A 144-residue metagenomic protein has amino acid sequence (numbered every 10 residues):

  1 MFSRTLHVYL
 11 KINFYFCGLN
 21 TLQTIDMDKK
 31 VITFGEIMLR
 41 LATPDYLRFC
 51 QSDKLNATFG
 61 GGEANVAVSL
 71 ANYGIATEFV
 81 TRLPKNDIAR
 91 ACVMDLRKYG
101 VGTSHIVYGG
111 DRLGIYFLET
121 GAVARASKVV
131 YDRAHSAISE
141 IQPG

Functional and structural regions predicted by a protein language model:
T5, T21-T24: Ala/Thr-enriched low-complexity intrinsically disordered regions
I25-G102, A124, S136-P143: Glycine-rich phosphate/adenosyl-contacting loop at the front of the ribokinase-like
P84, S104-L113: Beta-strand->loop->alpha-helix junctions that form or flank phosphate-binding loops in nucleotide-handling enzymes
I115-E119: Short beta-strand scaffold segments in enzyme catalytic cores
